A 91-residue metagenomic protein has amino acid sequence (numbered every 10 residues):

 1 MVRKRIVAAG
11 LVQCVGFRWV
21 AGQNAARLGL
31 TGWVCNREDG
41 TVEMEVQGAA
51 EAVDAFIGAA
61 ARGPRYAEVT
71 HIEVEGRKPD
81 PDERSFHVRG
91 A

Functional and structural regions predicted by a protein language model:
M1-A91: Intrinsically disordered, low-complexity, mixed-charge
